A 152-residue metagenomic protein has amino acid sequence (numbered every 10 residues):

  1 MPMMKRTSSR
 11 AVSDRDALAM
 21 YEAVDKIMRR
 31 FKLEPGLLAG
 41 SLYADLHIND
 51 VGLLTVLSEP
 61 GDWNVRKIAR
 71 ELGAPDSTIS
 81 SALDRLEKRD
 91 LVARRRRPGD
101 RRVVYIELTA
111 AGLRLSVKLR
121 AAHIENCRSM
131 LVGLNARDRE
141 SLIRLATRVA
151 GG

Functional and structural regions predicted by a protein language model:
M1-D45: N-terminal leader segment of winged-helix/HTH proteins
P2-S8, D84-R144: Charged, amphipathic alpha-helical coiled-coil/dimerization segments
D16, A23, N49, A111 (+1 more regions): N-terminal positioning helix adjacent to the helix-turn-helix/winged-helix DNA-binding module
V24-I27, F31-L38, L72, L115 (+2 more regions): Alpha-helical linker/hinge and terminal dimerization helices associated with HTH transcriptional regulators
L33-T78, Y105: N-terminal helix-turn-helix DNA-binding core of bacterial DNA-binding proteins
T55-E59, R120, T147: Short, locally clustered residues in the helix-turn-helix/winged-helix DNA-binding domain
